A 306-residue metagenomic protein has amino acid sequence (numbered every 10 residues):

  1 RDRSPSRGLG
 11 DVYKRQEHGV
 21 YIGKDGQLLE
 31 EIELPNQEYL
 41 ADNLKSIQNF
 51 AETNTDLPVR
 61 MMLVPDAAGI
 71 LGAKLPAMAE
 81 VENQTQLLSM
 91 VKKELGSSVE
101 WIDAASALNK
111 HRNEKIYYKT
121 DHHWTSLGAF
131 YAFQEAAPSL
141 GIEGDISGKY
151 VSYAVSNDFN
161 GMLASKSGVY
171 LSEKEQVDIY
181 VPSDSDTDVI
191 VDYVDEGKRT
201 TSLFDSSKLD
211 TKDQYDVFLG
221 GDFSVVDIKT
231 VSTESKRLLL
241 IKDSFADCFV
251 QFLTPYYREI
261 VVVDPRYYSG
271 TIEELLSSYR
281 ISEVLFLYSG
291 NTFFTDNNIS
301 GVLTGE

Functional and structural regions predicted by a protein language model:
R1, P138-S232, F294-E306: N-terminal secretory targeting modules
D2-Y13: Single conserved hydrophobic/aromatic residue that forms the stacking wall/gate of nucleotide- or nucleobase-binding
Y21-P35: Acidic/histidine-rich, surface-exposed loop or edge segments in extracytoplasmic proteins
E31-E38, K74-V81, I116-W124, R237-L238: Second-shell loop/turn segments in exported
D42, S46-N49, Q86, M90 (+5 more regions): Extracytoplasmic/secreted proteins, especially bacterial periplasmic and envelope-associated proteins
L57-P65, V81-E114, P138, E143: Extracellular serine-dependent O-acyl
Y118-S147: Histidine-centered active-site loop/cap adjacent to the catalytic His in serine esterases/O-acetyl transfer systems
E234-G290, N298-E306: C-terminal soluble interaction/assembly domains
